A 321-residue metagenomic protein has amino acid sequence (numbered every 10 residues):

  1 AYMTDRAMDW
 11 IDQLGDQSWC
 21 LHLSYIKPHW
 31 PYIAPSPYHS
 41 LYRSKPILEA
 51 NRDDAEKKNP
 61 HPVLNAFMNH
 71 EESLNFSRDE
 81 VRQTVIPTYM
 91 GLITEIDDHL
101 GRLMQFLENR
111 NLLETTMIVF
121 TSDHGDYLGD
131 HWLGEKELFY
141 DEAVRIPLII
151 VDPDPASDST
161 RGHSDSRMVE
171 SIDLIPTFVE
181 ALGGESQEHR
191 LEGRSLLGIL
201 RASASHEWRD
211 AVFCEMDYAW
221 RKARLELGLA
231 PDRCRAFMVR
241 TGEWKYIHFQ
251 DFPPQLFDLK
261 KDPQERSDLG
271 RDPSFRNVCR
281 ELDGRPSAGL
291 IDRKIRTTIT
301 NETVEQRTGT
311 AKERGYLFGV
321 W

Functional and structural regions predicted by a protein language model:
A1-M168, A181-R190, N277, G315 (+1 more regions): Active-site-proximal cap/lid insertion segments
R6, R145, E170-A181, S195 (+5 more regions): Generic recognition of well-ordered alpha-helical segments
C20-L23, Y42, L148-I149, F178 (+4 more regions): A short aromatic-rich beta-strand->coil structural motif
Q105, D251, I291-I295: Charged/polar positions within long, soluble alpha-helices
H124-D130, A156, I172-I175, E180-Q255 (+3 more regions): C-terminal cap/loop subdomain of S1 sulfatases and analogous C-terminal strand-loop tails that border
R276-E302: A contiguous, mid-protein "functional segment" used to position or interact with cofactors/ions or partner subunits
T300-T310: Long, compositionally biased
